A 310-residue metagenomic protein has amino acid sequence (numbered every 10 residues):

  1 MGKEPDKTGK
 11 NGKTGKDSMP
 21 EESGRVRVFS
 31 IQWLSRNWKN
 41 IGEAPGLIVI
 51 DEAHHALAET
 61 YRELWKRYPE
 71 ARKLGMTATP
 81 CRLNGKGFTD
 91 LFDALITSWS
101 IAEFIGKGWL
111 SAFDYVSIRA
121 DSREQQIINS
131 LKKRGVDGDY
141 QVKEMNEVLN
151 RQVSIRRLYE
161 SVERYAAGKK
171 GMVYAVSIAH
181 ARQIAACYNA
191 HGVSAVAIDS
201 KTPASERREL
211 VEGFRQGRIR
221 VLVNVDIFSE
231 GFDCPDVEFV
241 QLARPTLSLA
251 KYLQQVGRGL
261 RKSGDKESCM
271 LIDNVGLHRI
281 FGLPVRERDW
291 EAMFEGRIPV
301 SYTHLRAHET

Functional and structural regions predicted by a protein language model:
M1-E4, G15-D17, I31-W33, I178 (+2 more regions): Conserved helicase motor
A58-A112: Post-DEXD/H (motif II) to motif III coupling segment of the RecA-like Helicase ATP-binding lobe
S100-G171: Conserved interdomain linker/interface between the two RecA-like ATPase lobes of SF2 helicase motors
V196, T202-N224: Conserved helicase ATPase core of P-loop NTP-dependent helicases/translocases
F232-P245, M270: A short beta-strand element within the Helicase C-terminal
S248-G264: Conserved SF2 helicase motif VI
L260-V285: Conserved segment of the helicase C-terminal RecA-like domain
T303-T310: Conserved small/polar residues in nucleotide/adenosyl-binding loops
